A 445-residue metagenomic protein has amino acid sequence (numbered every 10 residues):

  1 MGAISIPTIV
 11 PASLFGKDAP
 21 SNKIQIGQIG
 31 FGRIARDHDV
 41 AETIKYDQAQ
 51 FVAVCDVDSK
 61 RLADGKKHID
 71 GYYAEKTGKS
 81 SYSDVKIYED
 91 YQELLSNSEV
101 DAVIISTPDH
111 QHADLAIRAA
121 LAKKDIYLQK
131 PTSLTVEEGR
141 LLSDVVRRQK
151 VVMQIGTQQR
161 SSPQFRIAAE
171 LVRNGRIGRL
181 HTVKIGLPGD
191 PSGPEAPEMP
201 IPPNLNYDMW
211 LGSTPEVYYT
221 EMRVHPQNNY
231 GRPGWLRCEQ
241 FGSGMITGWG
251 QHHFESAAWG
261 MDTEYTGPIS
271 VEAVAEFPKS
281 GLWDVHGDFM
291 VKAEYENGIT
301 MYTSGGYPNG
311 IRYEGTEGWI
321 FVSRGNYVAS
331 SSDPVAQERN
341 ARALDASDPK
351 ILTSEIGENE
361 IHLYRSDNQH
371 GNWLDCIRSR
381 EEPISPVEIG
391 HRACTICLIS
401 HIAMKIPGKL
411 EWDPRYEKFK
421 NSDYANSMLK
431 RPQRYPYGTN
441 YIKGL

Functional and structural regions predicted by a protein language model:
M1-D125, E137-V152, I442-L445: N-terminal glycine-/serine-/threonine-rich beta1-alpha1-beta2 phosphate-ribose binding loop of Rossmann-like
G2-I4, G16, N229-G231, F241-Y265 (+2 more regions): C-terminal helical cap and adjacent loop that interface with cofactors, partners, or active-site loops
Q25-I29, R33, F51-D56, R61 (+13 more regions): Structural recognition of the beta-strand scaffold that forms the well-ordered cores of secreted hydrolase catalytic
A63-K66, D70, Q92-L95, I104 (+12 more regions): Non-transmembrane alpha-helical segments in soluble domains of secreted/periplasmic/extracellular proteins
D125, T132-M209: A contiguous active-site-proximal alpha/beta segment in oxidoreductase catalytic domains
V151, P191-S192, P233-S243, E355: Flexible glycine/proline-enriched surface loops and loop-helix/loop-strand junctions
K184-N229, S331-L344, M428-P432: Core domains of carbohydrate- and sulfate-ester-processing enzymes
D208-N297: Rossmann-like dinucleotide-binding domain that binds NAD(P)(H)
